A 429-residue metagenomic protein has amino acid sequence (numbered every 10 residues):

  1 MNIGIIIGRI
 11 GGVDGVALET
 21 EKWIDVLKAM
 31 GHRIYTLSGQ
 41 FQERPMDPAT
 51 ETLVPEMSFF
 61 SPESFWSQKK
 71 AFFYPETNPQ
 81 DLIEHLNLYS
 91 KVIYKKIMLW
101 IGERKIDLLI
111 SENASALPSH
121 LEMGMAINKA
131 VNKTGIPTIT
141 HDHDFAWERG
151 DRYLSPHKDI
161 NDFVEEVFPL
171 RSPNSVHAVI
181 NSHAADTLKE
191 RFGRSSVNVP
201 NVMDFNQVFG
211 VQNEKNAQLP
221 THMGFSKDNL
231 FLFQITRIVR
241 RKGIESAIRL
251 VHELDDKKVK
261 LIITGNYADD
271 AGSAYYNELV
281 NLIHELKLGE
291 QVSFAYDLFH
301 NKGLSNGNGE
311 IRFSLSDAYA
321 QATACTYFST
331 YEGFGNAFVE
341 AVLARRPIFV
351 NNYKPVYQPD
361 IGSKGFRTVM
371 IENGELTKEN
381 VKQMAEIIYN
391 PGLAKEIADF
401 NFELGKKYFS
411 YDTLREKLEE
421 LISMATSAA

Functional and structural regions predicted by a protein language model:
M1-P55, I136, R415, A429: N-terminal subdomain of nucleotide-sugar transferases
I5, S226-K242, I248-V251, L261-T264: Conserved donor-binding/catalytic core segment of Leloir-type glycosyltransferases
Y35-L108, H300: A conserved catalytic-core segment of Leloir-type glycosyltransferases
R149, S155-E214, E278: A short, active-site helix/loop in glycosyltransferases that binds the activated sugar's phosphate group
S273-D317, G365-R367: Nucleotide-activated donor-binding/catalytic signature segment of Leloir-type glycosyltransferases, i.e., the conserved
T330: Aromatic "clamp/platform" in nucleotide-sugar-dependent glycosyltransferases that forms part of the donor/acceptor
Y353-A385: Change "using UDP/GDP/dTDP sugars" to "using nucleotide sugars
E372, E379, Y389-I422: A charged, aromatic-enriched C-terminal amphipathic alpha-helix characteristic of glycosyltransferases across folds
